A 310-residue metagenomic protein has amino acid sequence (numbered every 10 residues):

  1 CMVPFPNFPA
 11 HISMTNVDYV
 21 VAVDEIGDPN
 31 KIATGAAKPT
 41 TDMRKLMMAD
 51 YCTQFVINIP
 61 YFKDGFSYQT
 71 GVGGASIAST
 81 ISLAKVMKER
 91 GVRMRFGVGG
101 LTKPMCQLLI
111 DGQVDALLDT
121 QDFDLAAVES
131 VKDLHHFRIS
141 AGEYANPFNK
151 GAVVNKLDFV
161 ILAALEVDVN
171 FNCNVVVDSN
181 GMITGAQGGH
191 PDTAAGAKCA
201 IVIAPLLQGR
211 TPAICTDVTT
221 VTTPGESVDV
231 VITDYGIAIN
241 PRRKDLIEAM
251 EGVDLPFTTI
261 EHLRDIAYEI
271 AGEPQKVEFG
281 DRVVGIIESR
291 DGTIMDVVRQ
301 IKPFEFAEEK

Functional and structural regions predicted by a protein language model:
C1-I139, K156, E166-N170, S179-I183 (+2 more regions): Metallocofactor- and cofactor-centric catalytic cores in central/energy metabolism, strongly enriched
G142-V153, L157, L162-A164, D168-V169: Active-site/ligand-binding-proximal alpha/beta "capping" segment
Q187: Glycine-rich, aromatic-lined ligand/substrate-binding cores of catalytic and carbohydrate-binding domains
